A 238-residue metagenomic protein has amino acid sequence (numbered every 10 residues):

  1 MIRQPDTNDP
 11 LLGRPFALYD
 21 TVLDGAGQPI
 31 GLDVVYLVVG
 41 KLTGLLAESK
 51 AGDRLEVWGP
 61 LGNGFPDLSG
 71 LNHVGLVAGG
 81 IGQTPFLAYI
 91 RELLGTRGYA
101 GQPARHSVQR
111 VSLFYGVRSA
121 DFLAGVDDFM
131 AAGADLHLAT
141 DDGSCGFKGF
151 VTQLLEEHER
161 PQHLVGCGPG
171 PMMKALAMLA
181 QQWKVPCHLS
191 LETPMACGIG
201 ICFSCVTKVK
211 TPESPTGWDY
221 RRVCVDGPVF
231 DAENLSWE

Functional and structural regions predicted by a protein language model:
M1-A51, R118: Ferredoxin-reductase
P10-L12, L68-G70, I199-G200, T216-G217: Short glycine/proline-enriched turns and hinge-like loops at secondary-structure junctions
L18-G25, R91-A100, R110, S204-P212: Short regulatory "switch" loops immediately downstream of catalytic or recognition motifs within protein catalytic
K41-A196: FNR/FR-type flavoprotein reductase catalytic core
P85, G170, E192-V229: Local cysteine-cluster metal-coordination motifs and their immediate loop/turn environment, predominantly Fe-S cluster
G227-E238: A charged, well-structured terminal subsegment
